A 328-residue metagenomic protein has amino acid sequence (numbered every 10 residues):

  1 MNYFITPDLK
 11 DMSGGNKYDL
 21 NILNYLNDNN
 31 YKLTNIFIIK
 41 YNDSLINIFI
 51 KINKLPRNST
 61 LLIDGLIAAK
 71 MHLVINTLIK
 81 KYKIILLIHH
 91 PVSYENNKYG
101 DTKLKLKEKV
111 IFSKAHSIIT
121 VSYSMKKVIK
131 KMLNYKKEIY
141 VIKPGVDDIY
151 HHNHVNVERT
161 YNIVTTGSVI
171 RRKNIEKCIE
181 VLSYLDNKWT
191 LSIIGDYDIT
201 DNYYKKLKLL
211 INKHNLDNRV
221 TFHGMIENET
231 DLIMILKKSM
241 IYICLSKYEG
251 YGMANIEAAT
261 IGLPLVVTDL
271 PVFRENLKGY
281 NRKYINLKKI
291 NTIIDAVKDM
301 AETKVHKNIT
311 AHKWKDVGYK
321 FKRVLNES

Functional and structural regions predicted by a protein language model:
D101-I118: Membrane-proximal helix-turn-helix segments that form the acceptor-binding/catalytic region of lipid-linked
S124, G145: Carbohydrate-associated surface elements
V146, T190-K208, F222-M225: Glycosyltransferase donor-sugar binding loop
N156-K173, I179-Y184, L191-I194: Conserved donor-binding/catalytic core segment of Leloir-type glycosyltransferases
I233-S239: Short alpha-helical donor nucleotide-sugar binding micro-motif in glycosyltransferases
K247: Aromatic "clamp/platform" in nucleotide-sugar-dependent glycosyltransferases that forms part of the donor/acceptor
N255, P264-V267, R274: Short hydrophobic beta-strand element within catalytic cores of glycosyltransferases and related nucleotide-activated
E302-S328: A charged, aromatic-enriched C-terminal amphipathic alpha-helix characteristic of glycosyltransferases across folds
